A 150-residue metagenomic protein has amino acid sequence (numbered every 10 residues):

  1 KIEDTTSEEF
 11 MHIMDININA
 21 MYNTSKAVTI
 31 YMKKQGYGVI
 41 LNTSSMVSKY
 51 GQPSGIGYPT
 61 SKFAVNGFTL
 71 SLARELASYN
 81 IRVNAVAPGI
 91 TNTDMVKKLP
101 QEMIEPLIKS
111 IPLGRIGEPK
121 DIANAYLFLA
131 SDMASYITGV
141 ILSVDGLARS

Functional and structural regions predicted by a protein language model:
K1-I2, T6-M11, V96, M103 (+1 more regions): Substrate-binding pocket helix/loop in short-chain dehydrogenase/reductase
E3, Y50-I56, S78-Y79, G114 (+1 more regions): Active-site loop immediately N-terminal to the catalytic Tyr-X3-Lys motif of short-chain dehydrogenase/reductase
M14, S25, S61: Active-site helix of classical SDR
I30, R74-S78, S135: Alpha-helical segment proximal to the catalytic Tyr-Lys
S45: Residue(s) in the substrate-gating loop at a strand-loop-helix junction that position the organic substrate next
Y50, Y126-L127, T138-S150: Short C-terminal tail/terminal secondary-structure segment of NAD(P)H-dependent dehydrogenase/reductase domains
I111-I122, M133: A conserved structural motif in NAD(P)-dependent oxidoreductases
